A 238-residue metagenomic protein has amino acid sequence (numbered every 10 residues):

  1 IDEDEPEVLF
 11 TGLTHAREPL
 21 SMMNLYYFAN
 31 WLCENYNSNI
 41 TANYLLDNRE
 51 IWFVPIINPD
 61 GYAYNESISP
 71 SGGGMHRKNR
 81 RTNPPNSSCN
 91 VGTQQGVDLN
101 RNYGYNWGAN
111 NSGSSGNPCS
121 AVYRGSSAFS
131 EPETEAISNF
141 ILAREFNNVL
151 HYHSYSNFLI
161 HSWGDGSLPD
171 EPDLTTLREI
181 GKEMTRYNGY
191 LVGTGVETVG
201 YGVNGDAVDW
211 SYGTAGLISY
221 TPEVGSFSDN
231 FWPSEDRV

Functional and structural regions predicted by a protein language model:
I1-S87, I137: Active-site-adjacent structural elements in enzyme catalytic domains
E66, S71-V238: Metallocarboxypeptidase
